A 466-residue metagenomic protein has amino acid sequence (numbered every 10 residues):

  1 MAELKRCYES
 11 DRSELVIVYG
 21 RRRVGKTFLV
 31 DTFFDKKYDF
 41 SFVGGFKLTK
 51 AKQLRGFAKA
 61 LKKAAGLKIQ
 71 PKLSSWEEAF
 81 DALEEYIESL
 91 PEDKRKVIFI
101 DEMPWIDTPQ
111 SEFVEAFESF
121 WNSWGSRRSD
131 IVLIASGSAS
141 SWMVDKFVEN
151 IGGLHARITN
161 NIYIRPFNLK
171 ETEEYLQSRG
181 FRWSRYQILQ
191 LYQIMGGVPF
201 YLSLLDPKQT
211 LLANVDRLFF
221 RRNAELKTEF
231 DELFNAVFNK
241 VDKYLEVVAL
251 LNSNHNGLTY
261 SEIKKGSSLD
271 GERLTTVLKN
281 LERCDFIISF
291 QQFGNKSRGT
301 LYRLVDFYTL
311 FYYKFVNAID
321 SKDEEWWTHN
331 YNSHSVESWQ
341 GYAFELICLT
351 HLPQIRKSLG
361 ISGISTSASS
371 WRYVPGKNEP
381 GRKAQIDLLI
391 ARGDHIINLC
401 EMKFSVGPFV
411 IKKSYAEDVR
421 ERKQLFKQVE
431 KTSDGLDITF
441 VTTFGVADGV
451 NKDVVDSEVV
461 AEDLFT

Functional and structural regions predicted by a protein language model:
M1-H329, H334, I438: Phosphate-binding site recognition
F293, T300-T466: A cross-kingdom feature that marks ATP-driven nucleic-acid transaction machinery
